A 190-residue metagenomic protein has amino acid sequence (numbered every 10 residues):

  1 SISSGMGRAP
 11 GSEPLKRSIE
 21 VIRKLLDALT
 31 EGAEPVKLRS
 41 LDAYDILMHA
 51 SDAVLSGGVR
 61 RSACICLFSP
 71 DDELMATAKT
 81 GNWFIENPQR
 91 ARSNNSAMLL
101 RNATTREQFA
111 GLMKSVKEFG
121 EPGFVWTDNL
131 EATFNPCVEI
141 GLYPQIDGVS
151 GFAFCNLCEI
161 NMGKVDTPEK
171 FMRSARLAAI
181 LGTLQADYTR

Functional and structural regions predicted by a protein language model:
S1-S4, S115-R190: Function-dense linear segments that define catalytic or interfacial modules in macromolecule-processing proteins
I2-A43, E169-A179, T183-D187: A structural-propensity feature for long, helix-poor, extended segments
S3-G7, L26-V36, N94-A103, F154-P168: Charged, low-complexity surface segments at secondary-structure and domain boundaries
R8-P10, P14, F84, G123 (+1 more regions): Polar low-complexity intrinsically disordered regions enriched in Ser/Thr and small residues
L15, R39, A43-I46, T105 (+3 more regions): Active-site-proximal structural scaffolding
E20-A33, D45, H49-L130, F134: Conserved, charged catalytic cores of large soluble enzymes
